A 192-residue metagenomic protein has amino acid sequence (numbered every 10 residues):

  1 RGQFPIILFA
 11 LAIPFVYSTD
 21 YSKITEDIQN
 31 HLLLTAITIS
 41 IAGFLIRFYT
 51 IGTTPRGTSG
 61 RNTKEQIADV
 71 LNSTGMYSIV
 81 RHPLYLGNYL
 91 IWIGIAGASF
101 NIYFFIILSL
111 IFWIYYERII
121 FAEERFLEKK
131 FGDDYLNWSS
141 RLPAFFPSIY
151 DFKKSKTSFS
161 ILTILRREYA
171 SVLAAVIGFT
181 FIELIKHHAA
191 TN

Functional and structural regions predicted by a protein language model:
R1-T74, L90-N192: Membrane-anchoring alpha-helices and their flanking helix-loop junctions
Y77: Catalytic beta-strand/loop module used to bind and position nucleotide/cofactor moieties in cofactor-attachment
V80-L90: Conserved SAM-binding loop
